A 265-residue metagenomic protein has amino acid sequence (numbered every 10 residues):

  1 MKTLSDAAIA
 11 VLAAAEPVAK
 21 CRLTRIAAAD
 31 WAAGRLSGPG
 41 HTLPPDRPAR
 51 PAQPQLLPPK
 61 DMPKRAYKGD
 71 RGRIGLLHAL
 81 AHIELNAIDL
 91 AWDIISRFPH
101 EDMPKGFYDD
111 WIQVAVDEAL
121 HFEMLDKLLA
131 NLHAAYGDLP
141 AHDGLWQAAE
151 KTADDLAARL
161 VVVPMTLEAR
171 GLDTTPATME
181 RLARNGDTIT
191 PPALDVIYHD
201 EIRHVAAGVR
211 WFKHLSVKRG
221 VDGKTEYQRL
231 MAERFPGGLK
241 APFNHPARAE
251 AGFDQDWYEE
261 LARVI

Functional and structural regions predicted by a protein language model:
M1-I265: Non-heme di-metal
